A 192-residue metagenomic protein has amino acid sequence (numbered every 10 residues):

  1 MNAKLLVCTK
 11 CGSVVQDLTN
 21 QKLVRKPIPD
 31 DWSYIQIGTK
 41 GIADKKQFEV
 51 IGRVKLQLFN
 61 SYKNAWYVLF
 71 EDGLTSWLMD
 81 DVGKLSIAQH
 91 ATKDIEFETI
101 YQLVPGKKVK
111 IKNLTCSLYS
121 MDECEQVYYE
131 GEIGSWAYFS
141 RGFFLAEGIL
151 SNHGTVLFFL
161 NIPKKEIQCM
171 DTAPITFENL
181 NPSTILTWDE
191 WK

Functional and structural regions predicted by a protein language model:
M1-Q47, I51-K192: Mixed-charge, low-complexity intrinsically disordered regions
